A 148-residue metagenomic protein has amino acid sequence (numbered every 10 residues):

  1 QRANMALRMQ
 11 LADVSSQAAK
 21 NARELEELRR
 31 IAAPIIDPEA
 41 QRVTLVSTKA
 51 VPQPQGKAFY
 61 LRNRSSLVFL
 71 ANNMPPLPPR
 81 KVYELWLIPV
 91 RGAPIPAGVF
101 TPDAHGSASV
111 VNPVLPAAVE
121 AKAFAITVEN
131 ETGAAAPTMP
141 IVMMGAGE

Functional and structural regions predicted by a protein language model:
Q1-E148: N-terminal targeting/export leaders
